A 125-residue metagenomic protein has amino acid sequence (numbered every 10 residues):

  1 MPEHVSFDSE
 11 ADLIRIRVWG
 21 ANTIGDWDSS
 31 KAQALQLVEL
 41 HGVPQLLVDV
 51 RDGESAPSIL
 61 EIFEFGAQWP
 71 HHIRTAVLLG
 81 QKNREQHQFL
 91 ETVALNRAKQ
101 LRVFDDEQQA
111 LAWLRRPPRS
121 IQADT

Functional and structural regions predicted by a protein language model:
M1-T125: Amphipathic, Lys/Arg-enriched alpha-helical "gate/interface" segment within cytosolic domains that mediates
